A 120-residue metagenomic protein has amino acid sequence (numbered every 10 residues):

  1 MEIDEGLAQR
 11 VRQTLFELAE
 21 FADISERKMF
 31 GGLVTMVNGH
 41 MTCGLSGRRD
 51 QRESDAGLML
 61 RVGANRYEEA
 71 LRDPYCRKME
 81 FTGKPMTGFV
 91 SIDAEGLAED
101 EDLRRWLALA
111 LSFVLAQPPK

Functional and structural regions predicted by a protein language model:
M1-K120: Charge-dense, helix-prone N-terminal extensions
